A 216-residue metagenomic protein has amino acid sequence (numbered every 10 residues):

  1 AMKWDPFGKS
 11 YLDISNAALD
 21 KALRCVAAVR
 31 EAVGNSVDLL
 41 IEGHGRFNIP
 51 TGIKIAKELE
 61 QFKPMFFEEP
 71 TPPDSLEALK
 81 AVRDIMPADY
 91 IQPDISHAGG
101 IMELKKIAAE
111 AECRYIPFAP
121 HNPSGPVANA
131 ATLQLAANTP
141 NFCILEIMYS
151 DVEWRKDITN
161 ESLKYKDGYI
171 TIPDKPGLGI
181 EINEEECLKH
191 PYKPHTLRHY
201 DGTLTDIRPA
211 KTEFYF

Functional and structural regions predicted by a protein language model:
A1-D74: Metal-dependent enolase-superfamily TIM-barrel catalytic cores that perform enediolate-based chemistry
A32, S36, F62, R114 (+3 more regions): Change "in soluble alpha/beta enzymes" to "in soluble alpha/beta proteins
K57, F66, D74-E181: Shared catalytic-loop signature of beta/alpha-barrel
L178-F216: Extended hydrophobic packing segments that form well-structured cores
